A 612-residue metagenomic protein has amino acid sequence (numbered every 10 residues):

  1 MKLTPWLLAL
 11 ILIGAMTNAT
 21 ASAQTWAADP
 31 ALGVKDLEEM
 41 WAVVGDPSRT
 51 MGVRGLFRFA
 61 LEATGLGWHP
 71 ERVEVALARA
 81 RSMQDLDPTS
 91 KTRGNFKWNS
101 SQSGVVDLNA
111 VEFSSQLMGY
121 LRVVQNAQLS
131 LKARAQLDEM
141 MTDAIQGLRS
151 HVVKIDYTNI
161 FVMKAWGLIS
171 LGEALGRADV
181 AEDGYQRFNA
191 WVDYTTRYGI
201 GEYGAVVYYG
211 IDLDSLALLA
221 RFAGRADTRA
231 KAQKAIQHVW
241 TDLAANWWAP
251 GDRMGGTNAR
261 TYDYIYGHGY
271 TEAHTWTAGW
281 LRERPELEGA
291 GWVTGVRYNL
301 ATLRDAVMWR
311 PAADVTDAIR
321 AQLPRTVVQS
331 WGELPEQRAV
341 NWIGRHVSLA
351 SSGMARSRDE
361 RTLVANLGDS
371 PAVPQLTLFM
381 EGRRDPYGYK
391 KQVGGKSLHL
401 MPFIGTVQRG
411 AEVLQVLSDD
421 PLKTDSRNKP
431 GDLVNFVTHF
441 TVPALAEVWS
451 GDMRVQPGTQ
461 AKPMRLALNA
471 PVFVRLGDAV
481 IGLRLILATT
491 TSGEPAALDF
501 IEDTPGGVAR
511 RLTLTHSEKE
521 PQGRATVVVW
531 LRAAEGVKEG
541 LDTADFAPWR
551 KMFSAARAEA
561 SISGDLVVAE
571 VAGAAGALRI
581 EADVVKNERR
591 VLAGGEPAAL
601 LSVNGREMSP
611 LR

Functional and structural regions predicted by a protein language model:
M1-P5: Positively charged n-region of N-terminal signal peptides that target proteins for export
W6-N18: Bacterial N-terminal signal peptides
Q24-Q128, K132-R149, E288-R612: Ser/Thr/Asn(+Pro)-rich, low-complexity disordered segments
Q116, Y120, K132-Q322: Extracellular polysaccharide-recognition and catalytic grooves
